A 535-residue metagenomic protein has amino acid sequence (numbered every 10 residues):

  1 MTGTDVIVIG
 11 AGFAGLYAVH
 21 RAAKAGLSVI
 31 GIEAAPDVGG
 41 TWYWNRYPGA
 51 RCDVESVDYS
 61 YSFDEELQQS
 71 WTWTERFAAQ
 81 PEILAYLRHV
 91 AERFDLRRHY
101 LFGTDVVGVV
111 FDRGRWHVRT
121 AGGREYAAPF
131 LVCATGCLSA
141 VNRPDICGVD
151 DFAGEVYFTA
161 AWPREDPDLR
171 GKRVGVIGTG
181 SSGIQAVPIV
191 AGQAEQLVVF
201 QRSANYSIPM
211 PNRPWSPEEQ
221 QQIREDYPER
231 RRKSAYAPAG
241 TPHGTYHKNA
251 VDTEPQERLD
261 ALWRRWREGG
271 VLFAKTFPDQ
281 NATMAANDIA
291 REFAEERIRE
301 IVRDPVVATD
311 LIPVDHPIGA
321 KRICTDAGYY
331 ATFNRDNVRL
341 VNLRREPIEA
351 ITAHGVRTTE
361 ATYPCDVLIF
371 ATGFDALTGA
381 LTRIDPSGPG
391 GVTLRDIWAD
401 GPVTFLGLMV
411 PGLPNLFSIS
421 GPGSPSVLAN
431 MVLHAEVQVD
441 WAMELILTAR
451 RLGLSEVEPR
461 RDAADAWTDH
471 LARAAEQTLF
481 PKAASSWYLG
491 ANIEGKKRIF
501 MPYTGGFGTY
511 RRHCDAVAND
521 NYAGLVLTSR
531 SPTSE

Functional and structural regions predicted by a protein language model:
G3-V6, A11, A18-D150, G154 (+4 more regions): N-terminal FAD-binding dinucleotide-binding subdomain shared by FAD-dependent oxidases/monooxygenases
T159-A161: Active-site glycine-rich loop that binds ribose-phosphate moieties when present
P163, P167-L169, V174-I177: A conserved hydrophobic secondary-structure block that centers on an alpha-helix together with its immediately flanking
V187: Ligand/cofactor pocket segment of small-molecule handling proteins
